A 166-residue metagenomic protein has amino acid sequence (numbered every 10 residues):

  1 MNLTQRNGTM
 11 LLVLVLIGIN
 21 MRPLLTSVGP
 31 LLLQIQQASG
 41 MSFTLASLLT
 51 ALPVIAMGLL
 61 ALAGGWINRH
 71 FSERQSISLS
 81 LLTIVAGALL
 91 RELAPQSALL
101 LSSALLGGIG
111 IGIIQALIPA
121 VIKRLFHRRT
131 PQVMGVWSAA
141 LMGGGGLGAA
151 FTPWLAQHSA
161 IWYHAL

Functional and structural regions predicted by a protein language model:
T9-F43, A61-G64: Extracytoplasmic
L14-G18, R22, A88, Q96-G108: Helical-face signature of the major facilitator-like transporter fold
R22, T26, G108-A116, G146: Small-residue-rich segments within alpha-helical transmembrane domains of MFS-like 12-TM solute carriers
T26, V54-L62, G145-G146: Residue-level signature of mid-helix packing/kink "hotspots" within the transmembrane helices of 12-pass Major
L48-M57, L141: Transmembrane alpha-helical segments of major facilitator superfamily
L59-A98: Conserved MFS/SLC helix-loop-helix module at the cytosolic interface between two early adjacent transmembrane helices
L99, R128-R129, V136-L166: Helix-loop-helix hairpin linking two adjacent transmembrane segments in secondary transporters
S103-A139: Cytoplasmic helix-loop-helix junction between adjacent transmembrane helices in 12-TM secondary transporters
